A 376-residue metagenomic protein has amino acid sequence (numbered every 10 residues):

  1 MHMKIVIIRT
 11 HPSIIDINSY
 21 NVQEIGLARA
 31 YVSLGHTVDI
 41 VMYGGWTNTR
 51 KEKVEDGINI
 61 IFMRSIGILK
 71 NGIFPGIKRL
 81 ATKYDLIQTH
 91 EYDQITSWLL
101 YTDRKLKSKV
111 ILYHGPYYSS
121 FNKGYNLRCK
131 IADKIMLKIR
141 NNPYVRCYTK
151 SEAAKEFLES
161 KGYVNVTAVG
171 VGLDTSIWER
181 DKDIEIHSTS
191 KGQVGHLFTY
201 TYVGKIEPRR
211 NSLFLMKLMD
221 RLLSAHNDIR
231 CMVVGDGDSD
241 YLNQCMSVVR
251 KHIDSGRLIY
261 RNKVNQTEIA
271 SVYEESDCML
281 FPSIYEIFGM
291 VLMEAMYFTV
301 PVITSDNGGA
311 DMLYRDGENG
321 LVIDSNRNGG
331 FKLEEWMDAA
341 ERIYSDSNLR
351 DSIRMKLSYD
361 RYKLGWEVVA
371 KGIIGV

Functional and structural regions predicted by a protein language model:
V6, Y148, Q193-R210, M216-M219 (+1 more regions): Conserved donor-binding/catalytic core segment of Leloir-type glycosyltransferases
G45-W46, V203, R230-Q244, N262: Glycosyltransferase donor-sugar binding loop
C129-C147: Membrane-proximal helix-turn-helix segments that form the acceptor-binding/catalytic region of lipid-linked
N141-A168, L173-I177: A short, active-site helix/loop in glycosyltransferases that binds the activated sugar's phosphate group
Q244-V264: Nucleotide-activated donor-binding/catalytic signature segment of Leloir-type glycosyltransferases, i.e., the conserved
K263-V264, S271-S276: Short alpha-helical donor nucleotide-sugar binding micro-motif in glycosyltransferases
I284: Aromatic "clamp/platform" in nucleotide-sugar-dependent glycosyltransferases that forms part of the donor/acceptor
P301-T304: Short hydrophobic beta-strand element within catalytic cores of glycosyltransferases and related nucleotide-activated
